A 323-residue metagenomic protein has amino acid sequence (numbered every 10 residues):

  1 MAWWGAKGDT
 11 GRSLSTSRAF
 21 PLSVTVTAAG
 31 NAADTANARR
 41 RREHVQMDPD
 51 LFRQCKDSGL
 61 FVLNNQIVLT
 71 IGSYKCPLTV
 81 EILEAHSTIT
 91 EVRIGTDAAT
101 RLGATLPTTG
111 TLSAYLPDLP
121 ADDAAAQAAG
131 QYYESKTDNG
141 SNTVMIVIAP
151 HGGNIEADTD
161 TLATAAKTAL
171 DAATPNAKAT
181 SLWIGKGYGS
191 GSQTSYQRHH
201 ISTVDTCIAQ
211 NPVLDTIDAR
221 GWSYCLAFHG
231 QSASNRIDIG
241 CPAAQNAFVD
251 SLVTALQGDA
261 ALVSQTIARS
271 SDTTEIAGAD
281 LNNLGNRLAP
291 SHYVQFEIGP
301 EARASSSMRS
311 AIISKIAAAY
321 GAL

Functional and structural regions predicted by a protein language model:
W4-G5, D9-V26, T35, R39-R40 (+5 more regions): N-terminal catalytic or cofactor-binding beta/alpha core of small enzyme domains
E43-C55, L60: A short glycine/threonine-centered beta-strand motif
C55-V62, L102-L106: A short glycine-leucine-enriched loop at secondary-structure breakpoints that most characteristically corresponds
G59-H86: Ser/Thr/Gly-rich low-complexity blocks that favor extended beta-strand/coil architectures
R93: A short macromolecule-binding patch
